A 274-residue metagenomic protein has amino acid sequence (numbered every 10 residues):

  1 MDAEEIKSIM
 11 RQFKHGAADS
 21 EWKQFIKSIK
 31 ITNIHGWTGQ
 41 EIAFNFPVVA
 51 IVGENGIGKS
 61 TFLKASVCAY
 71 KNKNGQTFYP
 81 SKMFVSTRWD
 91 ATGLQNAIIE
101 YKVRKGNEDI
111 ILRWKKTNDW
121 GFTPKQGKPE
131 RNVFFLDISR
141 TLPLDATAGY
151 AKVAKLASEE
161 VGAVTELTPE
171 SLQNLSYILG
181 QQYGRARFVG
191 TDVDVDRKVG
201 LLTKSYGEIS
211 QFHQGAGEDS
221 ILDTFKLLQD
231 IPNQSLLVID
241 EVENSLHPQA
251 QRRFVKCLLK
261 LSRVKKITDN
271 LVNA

Functional and structural regions predicted by a protein language model:
D2-S20, I138-A216, K226, L236: Extended helical coiled-coil dimerization/tether regions that scaffold and oligomerize large DNA-maintenance assemblies
A3-K14, Q24-I57, A65-V67, E208-A274: Switch/communication elements of ASCE P-loop NTPase nucleotide-binding domains
F25, D90-I98, D194-K198: A short, compositionally biased
K27, A97-Y101, F134: Hydrophobic residues positioned within well-ordered beta-strands of beta-sheet architectures
I31-G36, Y101-N107, L179, L201-Y206: Short acidic, glycine-rich loop/turn motifs
N33, F62, L136: Conserved RecA-like P-loop NTPase ATPase core
N45, K64-K116: Conserved P-loop NTP-binding catalytic core
E108-G149: A sensor for short, sequence-defined functional sites
